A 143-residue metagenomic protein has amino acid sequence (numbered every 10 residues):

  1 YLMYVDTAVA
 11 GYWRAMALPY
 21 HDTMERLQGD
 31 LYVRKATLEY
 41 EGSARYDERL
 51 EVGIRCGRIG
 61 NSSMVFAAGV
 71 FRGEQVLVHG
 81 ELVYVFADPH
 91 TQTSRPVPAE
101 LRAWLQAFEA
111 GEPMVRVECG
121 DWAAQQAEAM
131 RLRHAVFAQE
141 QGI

Functional and structural regions predicted by a protein language model:
Y1-K35, P89-E112: Hot-dog-fold acyl-thioester-processing enzymes
A8, C119, R131-I143: Helix-loop element at the rim of GNAT/NAT acetyltransferase active sites that forms part of the acceptor-substrate
R34-Y40, V52-G53: Short structured motifs
Y40, R45-R49, G57-E112: HotDog/MaoC-like acyl-thioester-processing domains
I54, Q92, A129, R133: Hydrophobic pocket/interface hotspot
V115-A129: A short beta-loop-alpha structural element at the N-terminal edge of CoA-dependent acyl/N-acetyltransferase catalytic
